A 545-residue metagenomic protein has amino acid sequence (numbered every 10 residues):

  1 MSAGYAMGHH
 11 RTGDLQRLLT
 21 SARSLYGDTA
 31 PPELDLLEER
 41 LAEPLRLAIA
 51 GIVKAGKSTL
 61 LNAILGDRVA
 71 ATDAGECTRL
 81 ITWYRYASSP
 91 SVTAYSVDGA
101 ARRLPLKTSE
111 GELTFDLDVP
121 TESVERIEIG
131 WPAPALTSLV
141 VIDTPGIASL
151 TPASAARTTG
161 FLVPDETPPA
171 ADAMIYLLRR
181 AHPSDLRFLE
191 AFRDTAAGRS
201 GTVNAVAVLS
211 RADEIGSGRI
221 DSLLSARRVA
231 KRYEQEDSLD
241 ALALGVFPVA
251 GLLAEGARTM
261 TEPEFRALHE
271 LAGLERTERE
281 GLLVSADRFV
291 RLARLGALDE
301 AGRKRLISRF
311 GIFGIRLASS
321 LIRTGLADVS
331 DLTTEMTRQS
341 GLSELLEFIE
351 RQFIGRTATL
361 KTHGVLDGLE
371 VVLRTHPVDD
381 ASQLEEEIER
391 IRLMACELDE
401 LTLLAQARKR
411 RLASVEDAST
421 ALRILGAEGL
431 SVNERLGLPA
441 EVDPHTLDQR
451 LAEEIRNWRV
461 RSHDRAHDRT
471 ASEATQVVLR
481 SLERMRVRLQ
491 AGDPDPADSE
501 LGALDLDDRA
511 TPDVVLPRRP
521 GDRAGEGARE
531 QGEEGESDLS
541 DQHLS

Functional and structural regions predicted by a protein language model:
M1-Y26: Charged, amphipathic alpha-helical linker segments immediately N-terminal to NTP-binding catalytic cores
A30-E39: Pre-Walker A adenine-sensing motif
E38, A42-V284, Q339: Globular "head" domains of long coiled-coil molecular machines
V206, I215-G218, L224-C396, E400: C-terminal end of P-loop GTPase domains and the immediately downstream helical coupling element
L398-D505, P512, S545: N-terminal J-domain/J-like co-chaperone modules of DnaJ/Hsp40 proteins
A510-T511, A524, S537-S540: Short linear motifs in low-complexity or flexible loops
E526-E536: Short, charge-rich patches within N-terminal targeting peptides
Q531, Q542-H543: Low-complexity, intrinsically disordered or signal/transmembrane-proximal segments
